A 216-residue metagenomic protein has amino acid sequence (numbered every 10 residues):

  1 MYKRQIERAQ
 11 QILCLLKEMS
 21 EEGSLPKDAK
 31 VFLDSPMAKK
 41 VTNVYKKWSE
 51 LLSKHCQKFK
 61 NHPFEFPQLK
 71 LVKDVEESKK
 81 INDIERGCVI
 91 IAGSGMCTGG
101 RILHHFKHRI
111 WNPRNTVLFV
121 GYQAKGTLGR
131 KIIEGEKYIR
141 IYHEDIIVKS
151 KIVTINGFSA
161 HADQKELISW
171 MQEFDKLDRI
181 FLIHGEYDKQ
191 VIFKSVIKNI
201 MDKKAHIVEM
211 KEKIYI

Functional and structural regions predicted by a protein language model:
K3-I216: Acidic/His-rich, metal-assisted hydrolase cores and their charged scaffolds
